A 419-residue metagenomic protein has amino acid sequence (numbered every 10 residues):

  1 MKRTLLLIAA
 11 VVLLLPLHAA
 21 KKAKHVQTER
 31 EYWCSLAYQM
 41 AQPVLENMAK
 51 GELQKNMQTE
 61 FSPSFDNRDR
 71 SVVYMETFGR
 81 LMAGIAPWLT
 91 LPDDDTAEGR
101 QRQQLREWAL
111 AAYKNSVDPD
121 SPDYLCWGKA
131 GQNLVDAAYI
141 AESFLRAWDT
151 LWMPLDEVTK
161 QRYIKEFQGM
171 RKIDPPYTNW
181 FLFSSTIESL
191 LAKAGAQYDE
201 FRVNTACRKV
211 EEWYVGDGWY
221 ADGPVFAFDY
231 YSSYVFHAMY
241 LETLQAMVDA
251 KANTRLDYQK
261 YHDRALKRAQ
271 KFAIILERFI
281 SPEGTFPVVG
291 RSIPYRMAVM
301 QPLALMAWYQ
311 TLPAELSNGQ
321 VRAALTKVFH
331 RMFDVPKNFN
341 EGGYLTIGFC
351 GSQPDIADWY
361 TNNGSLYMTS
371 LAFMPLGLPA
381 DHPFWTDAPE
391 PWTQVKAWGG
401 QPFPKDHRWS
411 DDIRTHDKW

Functional and structural regions predicted by a protein language model:
K2-I8: Sec-dependent signal peptide recognition, specifically the positively charged N-region followed immediately by
A10-H18: Hydrophobic h-region of N-terminal signal peptides that target proteins for export in Gram-negative bacteria
K21-T77, A83, P87, E107-K114: Low-complexity, Ser/Thr/Pro/Gly-enriched N-terminal "stalk/linker" regions
K22, E46-D69, D118, P122 (+1 more regions): CBM-like carbohydrate-recognition segments
Y74, I85-W88, R102-L266, R278-Q301 (+1 more regions): Aromatic-lined, polymer-binding surfaces characteristic of secreted/periplasmic polysaccharide-degrading enzymes
A83, P87-P92, D417-K418: Beta-sandwich/jelly-roll carbohydrate-recognition scaffolds of carbohydrate-active enzymes
A97-E98: Long, charge-dense tracts
K260, R264-D358, D387-Q394, W398-G400: Non-catalytic carbohydrate-binding regions of carbohydrate-active enzymes
